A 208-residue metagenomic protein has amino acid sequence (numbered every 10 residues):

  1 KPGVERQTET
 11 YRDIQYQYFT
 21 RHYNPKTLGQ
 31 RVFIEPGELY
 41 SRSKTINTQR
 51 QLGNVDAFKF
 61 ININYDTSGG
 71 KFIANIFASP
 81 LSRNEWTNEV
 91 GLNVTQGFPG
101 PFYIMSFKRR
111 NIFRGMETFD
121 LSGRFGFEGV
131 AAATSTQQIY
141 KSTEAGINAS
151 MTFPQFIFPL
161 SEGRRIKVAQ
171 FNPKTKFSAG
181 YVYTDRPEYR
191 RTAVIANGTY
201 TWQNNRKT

Functional and structural regions predicted by a protein language model:
K1, I14-Q17, I61-I63: Generic beta-strand hydrophobic packing signal
K1, L28, W86-N88: Generic low-polarity alpha-helical segments
K1-E9: Sec-exported N-terminal periplasmic low-complexity segments
E5, Y16-G29, Q170: Flexible hinge/switch segments at interdomain interfaces of large molecular machines
T10-Q15, G69-F72: Short acidic/polar alpha-helix capping motifs at helix-coil junctions
R12-Y18, V32-L39, T136-Q137: Second-shell loop/turn segments in exported
R21-N24, S41-T208: Gram-negative/organellar outer-membrane beta-barrel architecture
